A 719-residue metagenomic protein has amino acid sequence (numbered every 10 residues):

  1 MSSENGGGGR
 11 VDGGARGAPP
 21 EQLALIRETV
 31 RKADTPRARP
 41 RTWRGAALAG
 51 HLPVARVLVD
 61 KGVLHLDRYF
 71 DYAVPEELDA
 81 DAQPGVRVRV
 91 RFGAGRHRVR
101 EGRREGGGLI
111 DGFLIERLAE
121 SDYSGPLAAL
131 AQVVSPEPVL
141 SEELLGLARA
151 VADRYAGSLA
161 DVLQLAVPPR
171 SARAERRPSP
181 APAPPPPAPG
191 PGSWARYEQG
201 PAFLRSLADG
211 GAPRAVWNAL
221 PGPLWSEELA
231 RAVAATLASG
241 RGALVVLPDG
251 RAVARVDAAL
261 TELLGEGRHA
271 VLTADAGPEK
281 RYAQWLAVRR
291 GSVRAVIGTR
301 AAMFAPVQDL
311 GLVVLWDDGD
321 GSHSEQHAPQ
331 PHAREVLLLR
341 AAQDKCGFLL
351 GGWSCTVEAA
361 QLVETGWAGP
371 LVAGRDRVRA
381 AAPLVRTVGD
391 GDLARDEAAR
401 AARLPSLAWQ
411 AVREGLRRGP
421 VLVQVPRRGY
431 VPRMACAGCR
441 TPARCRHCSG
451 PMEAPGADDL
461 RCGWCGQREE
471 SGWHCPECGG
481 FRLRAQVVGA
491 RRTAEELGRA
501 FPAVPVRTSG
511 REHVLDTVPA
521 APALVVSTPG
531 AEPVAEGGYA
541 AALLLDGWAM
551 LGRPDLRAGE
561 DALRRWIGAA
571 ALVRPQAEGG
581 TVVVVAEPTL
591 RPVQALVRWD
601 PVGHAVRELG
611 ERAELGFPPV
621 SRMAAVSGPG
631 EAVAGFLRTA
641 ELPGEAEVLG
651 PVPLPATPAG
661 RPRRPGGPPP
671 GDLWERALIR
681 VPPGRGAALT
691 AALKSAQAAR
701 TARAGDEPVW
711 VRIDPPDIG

Functional and structural regions predicted by a protein language model:
M1-R386, D390-E397, E414-L416, C439 (+3 more regions): Accessory, non-ATPase domains that flank or precede helicase/AAA+ motor cores in DNA-metabolism machines
R214-L237, R241-L272, E279-Y282, R289 (+6 more regions): Inter-lobe coupling/hinge segments of SF2-like helicase ATPases
I297, Q424, L649-P653: Short catalytic/ligand-gating loop segments at beta-alpha or beta-beta junctions within enzyme catalytic domains
W548, L563, G568-A570, V585-P588 (+2 more regions): Long, contiguous binding/interaction regions
